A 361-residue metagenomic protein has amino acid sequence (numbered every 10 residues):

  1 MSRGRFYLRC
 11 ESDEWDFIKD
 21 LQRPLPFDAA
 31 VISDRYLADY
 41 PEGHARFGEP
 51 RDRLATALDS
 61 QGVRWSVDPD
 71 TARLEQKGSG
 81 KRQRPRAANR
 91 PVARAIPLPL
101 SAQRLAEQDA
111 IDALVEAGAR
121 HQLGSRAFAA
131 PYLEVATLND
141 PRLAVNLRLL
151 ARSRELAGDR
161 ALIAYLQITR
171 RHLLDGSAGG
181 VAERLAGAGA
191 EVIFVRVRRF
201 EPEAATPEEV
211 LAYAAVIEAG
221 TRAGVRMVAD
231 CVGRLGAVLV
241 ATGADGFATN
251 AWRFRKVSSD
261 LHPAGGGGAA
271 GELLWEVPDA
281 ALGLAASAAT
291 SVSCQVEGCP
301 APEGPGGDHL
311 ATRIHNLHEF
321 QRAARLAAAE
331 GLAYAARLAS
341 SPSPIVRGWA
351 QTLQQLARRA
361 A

Functional and structural regions predicted by a protein language model:
S2-E183, A190-I193, V197-P202: Active-site beta->alpha loop and helix N-cap motifs at the rims of alpha/beta catalytic domains
G4, G298-A361: C-terminal extensions of enzymes
A29-A38, A127-Y132, V232-A264: Glycine-rich phosphate-binding active-site loops on the catalytic face of alpha/beta enzymes
L58, T221, V240: Anion (oxyanion) recognition and catalysis
A178-A215, T242, K256-E272: Glycine/Thr-rich beta-alpha phosphate-binding loop at enzyme active sites
Y213, A223-A237: Glycine-rich adenosine-cofactor-binding loop
V216-G220: Long, low-complexity, intrinsically disordered terminal regions
F254-L317: C-terminal structured domains
